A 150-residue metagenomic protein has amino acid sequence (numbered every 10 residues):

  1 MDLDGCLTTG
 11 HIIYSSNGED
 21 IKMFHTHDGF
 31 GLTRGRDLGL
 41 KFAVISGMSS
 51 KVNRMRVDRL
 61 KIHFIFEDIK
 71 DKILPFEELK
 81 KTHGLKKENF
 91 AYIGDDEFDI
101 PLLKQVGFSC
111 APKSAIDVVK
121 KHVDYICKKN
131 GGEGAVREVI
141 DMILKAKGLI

Functional and structural regions predicted by a protein language model:
M1-D71: Alpha-helical substrate-recognition element adjacent to the catalytic core
G18-I21, L60, F64-I65, I73-I150: Mg2+-dependent phosphoryl-transfer enzymes with acidic/Ser/Thr/Gly-rich catalytic loops
